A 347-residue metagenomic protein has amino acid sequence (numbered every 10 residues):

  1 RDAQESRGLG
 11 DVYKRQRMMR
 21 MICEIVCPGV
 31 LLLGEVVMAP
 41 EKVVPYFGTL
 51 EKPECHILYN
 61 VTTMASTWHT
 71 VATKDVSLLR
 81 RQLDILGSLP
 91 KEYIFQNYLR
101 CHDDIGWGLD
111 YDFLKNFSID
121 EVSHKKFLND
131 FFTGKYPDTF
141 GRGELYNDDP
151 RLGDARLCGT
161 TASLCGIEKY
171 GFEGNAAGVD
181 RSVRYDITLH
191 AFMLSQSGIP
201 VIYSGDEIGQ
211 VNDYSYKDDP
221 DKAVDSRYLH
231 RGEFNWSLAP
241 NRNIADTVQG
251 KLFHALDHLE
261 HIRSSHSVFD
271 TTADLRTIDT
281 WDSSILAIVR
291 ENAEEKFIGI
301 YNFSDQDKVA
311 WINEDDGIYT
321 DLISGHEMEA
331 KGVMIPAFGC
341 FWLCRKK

Functional and structural regions predicted by a protein language model:
R1, R7-K347: Active-site and adjacent substrate-binding regions of carbohydrate-active enzymes
